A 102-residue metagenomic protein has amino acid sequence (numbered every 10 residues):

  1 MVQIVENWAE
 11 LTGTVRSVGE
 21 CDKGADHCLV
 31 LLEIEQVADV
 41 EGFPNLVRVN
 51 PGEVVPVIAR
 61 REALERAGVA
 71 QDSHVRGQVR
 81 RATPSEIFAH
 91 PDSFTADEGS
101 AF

Functional and structural regions predicted by a protein language model:
Q3-T12, V49, S73: Short coil-to-beta-strand transition motifs
E6-A38: Structural detector for short beta-strands of small beta-barrel domains
G13-V15, H74-R80: OB-fold and OB-like beta-barrel modules that bind single-stranded nucleic acids
K23-C28, V69-A70, F88-A89: Short glycine/proline-enriched turns and hinge-like loops at secondary-structure junctions
I34-V37, R81-F102: OB-fold/S1-family single-stranded nucleic acid-binding modules
F43-V57: Short, basic/aromatic beta-hairpin or loop at an interaction surface
V49-G52, R61-G77: Short nucleic-acid-contacting surface segments enriched for D/E, G, S/T with interspersed K/R
A59-A63, I87-F88: Acidic, glycine-rich flexible loop segments
